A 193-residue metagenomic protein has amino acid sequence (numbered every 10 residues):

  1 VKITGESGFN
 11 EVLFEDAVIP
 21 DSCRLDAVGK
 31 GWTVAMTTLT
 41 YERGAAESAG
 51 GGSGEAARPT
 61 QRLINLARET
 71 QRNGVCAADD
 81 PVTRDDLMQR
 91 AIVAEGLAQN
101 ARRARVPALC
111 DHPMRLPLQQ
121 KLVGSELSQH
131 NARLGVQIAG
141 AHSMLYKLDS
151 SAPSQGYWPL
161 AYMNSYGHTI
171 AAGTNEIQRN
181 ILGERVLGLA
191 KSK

Functional and structural regions predicted by a protein language model:
V1-L97, H168: Glycine-rich beta->alpha junctions and the first turn(s) of the following alpha-helix
T4, L109, A161-N164: Generic hydrophobic alpha-helical membrane-segment signal
E6, A27, D79, Q89-V93 (+4 more regions): Secondary-structure capping and boundary motifs in well-ordered enzyme cores
E15, I19-P20, T40-G44, E69 (+6 more regions): Short, well-ordered loop/turn and helix-capping segments at boundaries between secondary-structure elements and domains
G29-G50, A139-K193: Glycine-rich phosphate/cofactor-binding loops in nucleotide/flavin-utilizing enzymes
R72, P81, E95-S151: C-terminal helix-coil-helix/basic helical segment that borders enzyme active sites and/or dimer interfaces and provides
D85, L122-S125, Q129, R133 (+3 more regions): A generic structural signal for well-ordered alpha-helical surface patches
